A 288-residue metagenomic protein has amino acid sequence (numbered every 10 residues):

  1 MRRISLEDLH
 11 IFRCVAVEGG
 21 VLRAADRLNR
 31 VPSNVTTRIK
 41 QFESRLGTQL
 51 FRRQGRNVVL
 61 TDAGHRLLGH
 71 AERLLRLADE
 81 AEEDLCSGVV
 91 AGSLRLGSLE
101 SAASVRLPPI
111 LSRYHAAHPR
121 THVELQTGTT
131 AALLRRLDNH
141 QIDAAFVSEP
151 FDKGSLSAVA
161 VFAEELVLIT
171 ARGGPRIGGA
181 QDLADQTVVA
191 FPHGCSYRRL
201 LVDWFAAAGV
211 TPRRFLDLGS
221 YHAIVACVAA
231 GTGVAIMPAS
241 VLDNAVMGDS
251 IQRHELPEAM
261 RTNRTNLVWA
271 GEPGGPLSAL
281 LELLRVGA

Functional and structural regions predicted by a protein language model:
R13-V31: Short helix-boundary/capping micro-motifs
Q41-L60: A short LG(V/I)-centered, amphipathic sequence patch enriched for acidic residue(s) preceding the LG motif
R45-L46, L67-G88: Alpha-helical linker/hinge and terminal dimerization helices associated with HTH transcriptional regulators
R56, D62, L85-A103, A117-T121 (+2 more regions): Interdomain hinge and pocket-entrance segments immediately C-terminal to HTH DNA-binding domains
A91-G154: Central regulatory/effector-binding core of bacterial HTH transcription factors
R106, Q252-A288: A late-sequence structural motif
K153-H193: Flexible hinge/capping segments at coil-to-helix
T187-A208, G274-L281: Secondary-structure junction motif
